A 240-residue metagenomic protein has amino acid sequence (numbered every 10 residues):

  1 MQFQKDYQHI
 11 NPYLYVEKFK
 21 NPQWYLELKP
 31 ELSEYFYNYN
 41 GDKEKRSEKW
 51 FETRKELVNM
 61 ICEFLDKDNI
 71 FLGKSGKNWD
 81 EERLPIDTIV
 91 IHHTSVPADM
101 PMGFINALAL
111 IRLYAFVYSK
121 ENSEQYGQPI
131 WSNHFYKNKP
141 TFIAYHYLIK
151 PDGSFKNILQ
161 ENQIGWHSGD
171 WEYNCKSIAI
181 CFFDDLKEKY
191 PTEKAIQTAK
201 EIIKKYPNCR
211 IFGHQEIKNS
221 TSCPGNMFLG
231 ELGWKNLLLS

Functional and structural regions predicted by a protein language model:
M1-T94, A98, K139-I143, P151-E161 (+3 more regions): Basic/polar, cationic surfaces and motifs that engage anionic cell-wall and phosphate/carboxylate ligands
R83-F135: Active-site acidic/histidine clusters and adjacent loop/turn architecture that either coordinate catalytic ions
